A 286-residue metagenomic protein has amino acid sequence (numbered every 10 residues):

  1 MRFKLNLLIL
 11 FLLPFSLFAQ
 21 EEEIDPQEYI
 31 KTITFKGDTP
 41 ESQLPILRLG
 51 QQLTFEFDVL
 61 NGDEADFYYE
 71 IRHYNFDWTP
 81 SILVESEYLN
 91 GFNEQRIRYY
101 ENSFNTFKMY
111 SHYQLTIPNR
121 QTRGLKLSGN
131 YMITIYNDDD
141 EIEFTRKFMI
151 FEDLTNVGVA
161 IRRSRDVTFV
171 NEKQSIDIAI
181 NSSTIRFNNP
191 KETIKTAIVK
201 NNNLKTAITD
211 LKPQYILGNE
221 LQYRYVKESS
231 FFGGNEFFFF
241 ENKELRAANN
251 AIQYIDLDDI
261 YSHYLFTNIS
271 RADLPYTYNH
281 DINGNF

Functional and structural regions predicted by a protein language model:
M1-E22: Bacterial Sec-dependent N-terminal signal peptides
I24, I150-K173: Low-complexity, Pro/Ser/Thr- and charge-rich linker/hinge segments at domain boundaries
Q27-H73, F169-I180: Contiguous beta-strand segments within globular domains
Q27-I33, G37, L53, E141-V159 (+1 more regions): Short beta-strand elements
D63-G91, N188-L211: Extended low-complexity, serine/threonine- and proline-enriched intrinsically disordered segments
R96-Y99, F104-P118, L217-F239: Aromatic sugar-binding surface patches on proteins that engage polysaccharides or sugar-phosphate polymers
F107-Y136: Ligand-binding face of N-terminal immunoglobulin V-set domains in extracellular IgSF glycoproteins
K126-D139, K195-N201, E241-E244: Internal, hydrophobic beta-strand segments that form the core of beta-sheet-rich folds
